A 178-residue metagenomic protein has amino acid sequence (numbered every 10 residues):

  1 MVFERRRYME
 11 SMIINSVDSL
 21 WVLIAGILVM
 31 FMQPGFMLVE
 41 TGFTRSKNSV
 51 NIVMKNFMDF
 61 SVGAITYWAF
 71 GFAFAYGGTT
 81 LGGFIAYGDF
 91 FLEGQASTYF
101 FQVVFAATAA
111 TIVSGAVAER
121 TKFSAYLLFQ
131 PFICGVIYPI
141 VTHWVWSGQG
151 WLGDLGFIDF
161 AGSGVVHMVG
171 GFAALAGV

Functional and structural regions predicted by a protein language model:
R5-V178: Hydrophobic alpha-helical transmembrane bundles of multi-pass membrane proteins
